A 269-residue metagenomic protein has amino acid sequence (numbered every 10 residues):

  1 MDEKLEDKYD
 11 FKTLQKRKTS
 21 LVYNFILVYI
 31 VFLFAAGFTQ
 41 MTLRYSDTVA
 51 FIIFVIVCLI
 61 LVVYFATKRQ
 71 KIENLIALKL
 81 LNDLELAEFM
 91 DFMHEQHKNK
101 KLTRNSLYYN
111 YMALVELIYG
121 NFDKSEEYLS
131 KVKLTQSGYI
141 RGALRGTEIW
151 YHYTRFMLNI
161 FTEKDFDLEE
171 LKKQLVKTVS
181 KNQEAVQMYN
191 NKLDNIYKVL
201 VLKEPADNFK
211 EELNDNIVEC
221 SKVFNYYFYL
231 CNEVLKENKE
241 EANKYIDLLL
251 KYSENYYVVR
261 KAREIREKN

Functional and structural regions predicted by a protein language model:
M1-H94: N-terminal alpha-helical membrane-insertion module
I60-S137: N-terminal topogenic membrane-targeting module
F65, M90, L193, I246 (+1 more regions): Generic L/I/V-rich hydrophobic alpha-helical segments across diverse proteins
N74-L75, R104-I118, T147-L158, Y189-K198 (+2 more regions): "A position-specific structural signal for the A-helix of alpha-solenoid helical repeats
A87-Q96, F122-Q136, E163-S180, K203-V218 (+1 more regions): Alpha-helical repeat scaffolds
K98-N105, Y139-E148, Q183-Y189, E219-S221: Residue signature of alpha-solenoid helical repeat architecture, marking inter-repeat boundaries and helix-start
L129-F166: A membrane-cytosol interface segment of integral membrane proteins
F209-N269: Long, non-transmembrane cytosolic or organellar matrix-exposed soluble domains/tails of integral membrane proteins
